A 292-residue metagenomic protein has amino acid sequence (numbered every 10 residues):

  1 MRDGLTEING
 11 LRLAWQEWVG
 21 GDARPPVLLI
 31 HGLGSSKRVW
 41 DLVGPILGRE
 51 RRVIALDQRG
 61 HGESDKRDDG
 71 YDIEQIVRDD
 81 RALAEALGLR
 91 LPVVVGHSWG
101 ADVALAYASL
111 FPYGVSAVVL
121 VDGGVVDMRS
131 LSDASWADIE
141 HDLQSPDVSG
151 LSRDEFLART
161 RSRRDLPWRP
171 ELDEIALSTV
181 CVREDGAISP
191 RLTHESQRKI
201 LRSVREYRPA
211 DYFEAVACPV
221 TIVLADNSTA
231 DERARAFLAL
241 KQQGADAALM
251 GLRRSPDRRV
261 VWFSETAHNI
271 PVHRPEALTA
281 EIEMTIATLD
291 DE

Functional and structural regions predicted by a protein language model:
M1-V27, R49-R51, L89-R90, D246-M250 (+3 more regions): Alpha/beta-hydrolase fold catalytic core
I8-L11, Q16-W18, I54, Q58-W99 (+2 more regions): Active-site loop/oxyanion-hole signature of alpha/beta-hydrolase fold enzymes
L11-E63: Conserved HGGG/HGGXW glycine-rich cap/lid loop of the alpha/beta-hydrolase fold
V39-D41, S64-G70, R129-S132, R233: Conserved catalytic-core motifs of eukaryotic protein kinase domains, centered on the activation segment
R90-D133: Conserved hydrolase catalytic core segment
G123, D127-E214: Helix-rich cap/lid subdomain of alpha/beta-hydrolase
R183-R254, W262: Conserved serine/cysteine hydrolase catalytic core
F263-P275: Catalytic histidine-centered segment of alpha/beta-hydrolase-like enzymes
